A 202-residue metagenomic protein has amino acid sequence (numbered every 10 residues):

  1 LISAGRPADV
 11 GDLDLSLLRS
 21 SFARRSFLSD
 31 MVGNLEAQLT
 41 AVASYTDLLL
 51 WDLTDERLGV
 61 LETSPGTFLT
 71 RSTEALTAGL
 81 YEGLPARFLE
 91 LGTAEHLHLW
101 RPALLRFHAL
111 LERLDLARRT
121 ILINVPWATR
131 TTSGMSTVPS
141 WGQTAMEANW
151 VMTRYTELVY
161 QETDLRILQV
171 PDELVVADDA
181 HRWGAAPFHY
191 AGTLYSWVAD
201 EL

Functional and structural regions predicted by a protein language model:
L1-L48, A180, L202: Basic, amphipathic N-terminal segments that precede the first structured/catalytic domain
R19-R25, L58, A75-L105, G134-M146 (+1 more regions): Surface-exposed cleft-lining segments at the edges of enzyme active sites
M31-L49, R57, E62-P65, A103-L116: Short amphipathic alpha-helices and their capping/turn segments at secondary-structure boundaries
V32-E36, T93-L110, G142-E157, G192-S196: Well-ordered, non-membrane alpha-helical segments in soluble/globular domains
L48-G66, R71-G83, L122-G134, V170-E173: Short loop/turn segments at strand-loop or loop-helix junctions that form parts of catalytic or ligand-binding pockets
L91, E95, H108, T120-T129 (+1 more regions): Long, contiguous internal "core" modules enriched in hydrophobic/ aromatic residues
R130-Q169: Substrate-gating cap/lid alpha-helix
R182-L202: Histidine-centered active-site loop/cap adjacent to the catalytic His in serine esterases/O-acetyl transfer systems
